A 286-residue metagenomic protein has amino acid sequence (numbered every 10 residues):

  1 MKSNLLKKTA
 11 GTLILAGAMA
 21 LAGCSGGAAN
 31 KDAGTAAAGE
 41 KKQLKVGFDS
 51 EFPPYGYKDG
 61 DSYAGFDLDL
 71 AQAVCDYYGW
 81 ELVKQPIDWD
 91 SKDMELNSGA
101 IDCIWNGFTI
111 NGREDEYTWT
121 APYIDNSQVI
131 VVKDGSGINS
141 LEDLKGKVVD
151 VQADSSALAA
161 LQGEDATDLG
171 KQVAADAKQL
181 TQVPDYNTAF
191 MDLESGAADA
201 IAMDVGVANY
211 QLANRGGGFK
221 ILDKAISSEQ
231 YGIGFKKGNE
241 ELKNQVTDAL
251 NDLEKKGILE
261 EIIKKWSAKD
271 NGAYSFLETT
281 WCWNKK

Functional and structural regions predicted by a protein language model:
M19-G23: C-terminal motif of bacterial Sec signal peptides marking the signal peptidase cleavage site
S25, L68-Y77, E142-D143, K147-V148 (+2 more regions): Extended ligand-binding regions for polar small-molecule ligands
D32-A36, V132-V149, G170-K171: Flexible hinge/capping segments at coil-to-helix
D49-S50, D125-V132, V205, N209 (+2 more regions): Periplasmic-binding protein-like
L68, V83-M94, A177-M191, E229: Short helix-initiation/N-cap motifs at beta->coil->alpha
A71-G79, A157-Q182, L212-G216: Ligand-binding cleft/hinge of the Venus flytrap
Q72, E81-D143: Acidic, polar ligand-binding/catalytic clefts
S91, G107-E116, A160-G163, D192-S228: A ligand-binding cleft/hinge motif common to bilobed small-molecule-binding domains
